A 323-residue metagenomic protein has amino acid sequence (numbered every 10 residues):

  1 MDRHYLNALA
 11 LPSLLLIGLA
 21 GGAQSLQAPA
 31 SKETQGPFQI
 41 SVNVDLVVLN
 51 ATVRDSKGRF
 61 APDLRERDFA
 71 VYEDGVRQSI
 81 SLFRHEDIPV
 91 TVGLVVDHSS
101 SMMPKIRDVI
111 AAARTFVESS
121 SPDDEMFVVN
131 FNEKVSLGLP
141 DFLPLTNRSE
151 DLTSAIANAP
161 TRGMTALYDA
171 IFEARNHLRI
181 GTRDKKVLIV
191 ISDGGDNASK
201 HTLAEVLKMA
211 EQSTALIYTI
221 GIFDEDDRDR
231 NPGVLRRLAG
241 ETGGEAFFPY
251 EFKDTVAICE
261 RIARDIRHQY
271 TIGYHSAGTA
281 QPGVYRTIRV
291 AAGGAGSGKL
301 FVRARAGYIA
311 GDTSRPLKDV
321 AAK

Functional and structural regions predicted by a protein language model:
M1-Y5: N-terminal secretory signal peptides that target proteins for export/translocation
N7-A8, Q27: Intrinsic structural disorder/low-complexity segments
A8-L9, R59: Intrinsically disordered, low-complexity segments enriched in polar/charged small residues
L9-G21: Bacterial N-terminal signal peptides
G22-K323: Scaffold/interface architecture of coatomer-like assemblies
